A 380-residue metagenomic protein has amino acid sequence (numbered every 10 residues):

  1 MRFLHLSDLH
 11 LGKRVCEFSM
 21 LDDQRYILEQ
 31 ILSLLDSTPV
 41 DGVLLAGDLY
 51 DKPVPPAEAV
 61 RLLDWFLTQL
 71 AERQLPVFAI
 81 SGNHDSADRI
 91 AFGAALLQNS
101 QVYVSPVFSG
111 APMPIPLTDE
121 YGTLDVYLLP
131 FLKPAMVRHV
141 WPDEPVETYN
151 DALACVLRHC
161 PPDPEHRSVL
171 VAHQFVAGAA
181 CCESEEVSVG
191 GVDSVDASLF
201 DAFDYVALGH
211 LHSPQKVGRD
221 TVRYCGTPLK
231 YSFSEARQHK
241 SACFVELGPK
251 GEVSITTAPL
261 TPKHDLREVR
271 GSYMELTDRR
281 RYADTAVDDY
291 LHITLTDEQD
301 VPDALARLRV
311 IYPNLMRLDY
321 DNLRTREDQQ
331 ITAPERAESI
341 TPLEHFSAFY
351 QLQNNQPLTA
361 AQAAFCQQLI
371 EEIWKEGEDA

Functional and structural regions predicted by a protein language model:
M1-T68, E72, Q362-E372, E376 (+1 more regions): N-terminal active-site segment of His-dependent metallophosphoesterases
L4, L44, F78, S105 (+6 more regions): Hydrophobic/aromatic beta-strand patches that form the interior of the parallel beta-sheet core in alpha/beta enzyme
D8, L28, V43, D48 (+8 more regions): Divalent metal-coordination and catalytic microenvironments
L35-P39, D119-E120, P162-E165, D284-A286: Glycine-rich phosphate-binding loop signature in dinucleotide/nucleotide-binding domains
S37, G42, L247-A380: Accessory, non-catalytic peripheral segments of nucleic-acid enzymes
P55, H84-G218: His/Asp/Glu-rich metal-coordinating catalytic cores of metallo-dependent phosphodiesterases/hydrolases acting on
E72-V77, H166: A short helix->loop->beta-strand "cap" motif at the edges of active sites that frequently abuts
P112-L124, L129, V222-V287: Binuclear metal-dependent phosphoesterase catalytic core
